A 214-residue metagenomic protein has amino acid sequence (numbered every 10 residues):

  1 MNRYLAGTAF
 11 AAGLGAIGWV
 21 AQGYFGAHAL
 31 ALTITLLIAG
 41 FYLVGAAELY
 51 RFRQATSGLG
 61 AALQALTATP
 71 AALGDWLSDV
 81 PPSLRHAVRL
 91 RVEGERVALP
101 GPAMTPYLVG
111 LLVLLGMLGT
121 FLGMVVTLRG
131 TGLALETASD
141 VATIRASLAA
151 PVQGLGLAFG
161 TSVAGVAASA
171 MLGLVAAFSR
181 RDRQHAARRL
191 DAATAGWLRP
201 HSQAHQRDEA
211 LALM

Functional and structural regions predicted by a protein language model:
M1-A11: Select subsegments of transmembrane alpha-helices in polytopic membrane proteins, especially boundary-proximal
N2-R3, G40-R96, P100-A103, T120 (+1 more regions): Extended amphipathic alpha-helical coiled-coil
A12-W19: Hydrophobic, membrane-inserted alpha-helices
W19-A29: Short, hydrophobic transmembrane alpha-helix segments
H28-Y42: Loop-to-helix transition at the N-terminal end of transmembrane alpha-helices
L108-V126: Hydrophobic alpha-helical membrane-insertion segments
